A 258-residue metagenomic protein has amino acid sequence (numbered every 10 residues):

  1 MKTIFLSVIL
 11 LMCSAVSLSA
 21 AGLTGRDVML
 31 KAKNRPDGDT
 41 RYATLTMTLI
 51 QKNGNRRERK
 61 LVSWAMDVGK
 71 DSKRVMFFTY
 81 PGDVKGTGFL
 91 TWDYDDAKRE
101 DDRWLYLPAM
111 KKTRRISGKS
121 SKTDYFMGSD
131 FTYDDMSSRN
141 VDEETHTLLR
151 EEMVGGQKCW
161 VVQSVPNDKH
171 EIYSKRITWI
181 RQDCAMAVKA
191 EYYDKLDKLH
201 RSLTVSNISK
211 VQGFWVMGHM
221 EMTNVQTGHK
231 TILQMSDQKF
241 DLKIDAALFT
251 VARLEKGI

Functional and structural regions predicted by a protein language model:
M1-F5: Positively charged n-region of N-terminal signal peptides that target proteins for export
S7-S17: Bacterial N-terminal signal peptides
L18-G22: Boundary at the C-terminal end of the N-terminal hydrophobic targeting segment
L23-A109: N-terminal mature ectodomain segment of secretory-pathway/periplasmic proteins
R26, R57, M136-L148, D197-S202: A short, amphipathic edge element
V62-A65, T147-M153, S206-I208: Short amphipathic beta-strand and strand-loop transition segments with alternating hydrophobic
K70, G155-K158: Short acidic/glycine-enriched loop/turn segments that link adjacent beta-strands
T79, L90, D102-Y106, R115-S117 (+2 more regions): Gly/Pro-enriched, hydrophobic low-complexity segments that function as extracytoplasmic propeptides/linkers
